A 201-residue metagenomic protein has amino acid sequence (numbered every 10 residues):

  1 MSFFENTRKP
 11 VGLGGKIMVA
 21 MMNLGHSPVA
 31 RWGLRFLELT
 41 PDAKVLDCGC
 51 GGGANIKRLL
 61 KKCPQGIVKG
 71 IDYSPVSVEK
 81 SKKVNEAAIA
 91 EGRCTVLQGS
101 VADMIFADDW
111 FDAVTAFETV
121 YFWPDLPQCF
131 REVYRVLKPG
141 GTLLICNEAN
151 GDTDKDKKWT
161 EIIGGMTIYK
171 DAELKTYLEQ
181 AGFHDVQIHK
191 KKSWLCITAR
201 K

Functional and structural regions predicted by a protein language model:
P10-N23, T142-T198: C-terminal alpha-helical "lid/dimerization" subdomain adjacent to the S-adenosyl-L-methionine
L24-A43, R58: Conserved alpha-helix/loop element of class I SAM-dependent methyltransferases that forms part of the SAM/SAH-binding
L37-L39, K62-C63, A88, L137: A generic alpha-to-beta junction signature in SAM-dependent methyltransferases
D42, L137-T142: Short glycine-dipeptide loop
L46-D103: Class I SAM-dependent methyltransferase SAM/SAH-binding core
A102-A113: A short acidic, Gly/Pro-enriched loop at the edge of an enzyme's catalytic core that lines a small-molecule cofactor
A113-D125: A short SAM/SAH-binding and catalytic strip from SAM-dependent methyltransferases
P127-P139: A short glycine-rich, Lys/Arg-flanked "PGG" loop and its adjoining helix->strand segment in the class I
